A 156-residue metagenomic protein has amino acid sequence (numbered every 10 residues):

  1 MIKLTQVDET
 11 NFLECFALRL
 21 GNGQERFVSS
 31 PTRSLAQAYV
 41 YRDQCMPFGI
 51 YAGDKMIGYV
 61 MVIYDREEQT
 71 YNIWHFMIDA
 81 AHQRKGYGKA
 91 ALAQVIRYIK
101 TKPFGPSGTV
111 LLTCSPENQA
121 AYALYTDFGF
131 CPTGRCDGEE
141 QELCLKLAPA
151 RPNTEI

Functional and structural regions predicted by a protein language model:
M1-T10, L147-I156: Conserved N-terminal entry element of GNAT/NAT acetyltransferase domains
K3-H75, D79-A81, L92, Y98-F104 (+1 more regions): Acetyl-CoA-dependent GNAT
G49, E142-K146: Short, well-ordered beta-strand micro-motif
D79-K85, P116-E117: Active-site acidic-Proline motif in GNAT/NAT acetyltransferases
K89, P116-G134: Conserved active-site alpha-helix within GNAT-family acetyltransferase domains
A91, V95-I96, L112, L143: Conserved short hydrophobic patches within well-ordered secondary structure
P106-Y122, G138-Q141: Conserved beta-strand-loop-alpha-helix junction that forms the acyl-donor binding cleft
